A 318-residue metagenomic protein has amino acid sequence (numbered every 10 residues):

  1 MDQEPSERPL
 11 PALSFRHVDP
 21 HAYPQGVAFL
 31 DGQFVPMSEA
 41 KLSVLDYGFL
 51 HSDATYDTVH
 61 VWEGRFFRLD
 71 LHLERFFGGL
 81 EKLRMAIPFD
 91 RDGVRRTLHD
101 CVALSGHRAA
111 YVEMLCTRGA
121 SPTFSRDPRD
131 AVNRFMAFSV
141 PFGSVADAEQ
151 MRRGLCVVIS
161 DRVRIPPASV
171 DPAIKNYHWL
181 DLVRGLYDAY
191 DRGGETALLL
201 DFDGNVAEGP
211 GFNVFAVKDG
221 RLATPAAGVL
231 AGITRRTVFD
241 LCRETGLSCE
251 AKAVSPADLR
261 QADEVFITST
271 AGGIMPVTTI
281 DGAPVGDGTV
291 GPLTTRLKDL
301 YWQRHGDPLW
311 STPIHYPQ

Functional and structural regions predicted by a protein language model:
M1-L198, F202-N205, L230, F239-Q318: Conserved alpha/beta cores of soluble small-molecule-handling proteins
L198, N205-A226, A231: Glycine- and Gly-Pro-enriched alpha-helical subdomains that act as flexible, kink-prone "lid/hinge" or packing modules
T234-R235: Secondary-structure junction motif
